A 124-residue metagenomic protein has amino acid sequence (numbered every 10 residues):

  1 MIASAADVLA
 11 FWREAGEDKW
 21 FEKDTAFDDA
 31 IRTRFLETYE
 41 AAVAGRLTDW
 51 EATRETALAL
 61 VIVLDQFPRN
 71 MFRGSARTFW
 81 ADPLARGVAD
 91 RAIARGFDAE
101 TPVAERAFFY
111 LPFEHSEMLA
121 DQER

Functional and structural regions predicted by a protein language model:
M1-S75, F79-R124: Intrinsically disordered, low-complexity activation-like regions
